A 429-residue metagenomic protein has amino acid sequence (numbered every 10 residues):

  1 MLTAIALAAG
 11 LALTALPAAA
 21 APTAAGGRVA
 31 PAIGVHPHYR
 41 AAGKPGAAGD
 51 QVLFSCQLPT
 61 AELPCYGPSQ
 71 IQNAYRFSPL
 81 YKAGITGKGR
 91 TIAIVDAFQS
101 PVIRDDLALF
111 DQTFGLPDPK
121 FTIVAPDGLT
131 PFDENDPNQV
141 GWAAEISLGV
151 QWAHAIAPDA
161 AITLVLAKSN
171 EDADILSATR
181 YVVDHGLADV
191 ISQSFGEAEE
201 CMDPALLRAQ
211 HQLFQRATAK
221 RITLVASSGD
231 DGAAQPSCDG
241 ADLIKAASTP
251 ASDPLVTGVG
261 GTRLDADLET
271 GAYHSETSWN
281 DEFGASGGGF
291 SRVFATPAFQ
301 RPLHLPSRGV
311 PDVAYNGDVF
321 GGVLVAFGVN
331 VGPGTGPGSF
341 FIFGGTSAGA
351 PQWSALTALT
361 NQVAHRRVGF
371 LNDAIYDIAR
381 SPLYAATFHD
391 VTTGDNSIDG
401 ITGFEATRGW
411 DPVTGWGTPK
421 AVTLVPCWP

Functional and structural regions predicted by a protein language model:
M1-A9: Sec-dependent N-terminal signal peptides
I5, C56-T60, P79, N138-G141 (+4 more regions): Sparse, context-dependent recognition of short Cys/His-centered cofactor- or disulfide-binding micro-motifs
A8-L11, A15-K168, V183, L187-V190 (+6 more regions): N-terminal zymogen propeptides
A155-I156, A160-A161, V165-P429: Extracellular protease catalytic domains of secreted zymogens
